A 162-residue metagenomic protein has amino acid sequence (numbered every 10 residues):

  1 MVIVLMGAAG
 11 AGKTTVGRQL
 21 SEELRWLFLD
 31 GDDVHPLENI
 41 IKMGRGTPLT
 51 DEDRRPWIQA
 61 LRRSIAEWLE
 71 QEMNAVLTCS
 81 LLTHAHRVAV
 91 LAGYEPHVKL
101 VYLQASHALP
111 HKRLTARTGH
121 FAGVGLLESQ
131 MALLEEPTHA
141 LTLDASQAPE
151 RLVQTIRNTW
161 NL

Functional and structural regions predicted by a protein language model:
V2: Walker A (P-loop) ATP-phosphate-binding motif of ABC ATPase nucleotide-binding domains
L5: Hydrophobic anchor at the beta1->P-loop junction of P-loop NTPases
A9: The conserved Walker
K13: Conserved lysine of the Walker
R18-L61: Conserved substrate/cofactor phosphate-moiety recognition/catalytic segment in nucleotide-dependent phosphotransferases
E52-E95: Glycine-rich phosphate-binding loop used to anchor ATP phosphates in small-molecule kinases, encompassing both
Y94-R113: Conserved phosphate-donor/acceptor-positioning beta-strand/loop module used by diverse small-molecule
T115-T155: Small-molecule kinase domains that catalyze NTP-dependent phosphoryl transfer to phosphate-bearing small molecules
